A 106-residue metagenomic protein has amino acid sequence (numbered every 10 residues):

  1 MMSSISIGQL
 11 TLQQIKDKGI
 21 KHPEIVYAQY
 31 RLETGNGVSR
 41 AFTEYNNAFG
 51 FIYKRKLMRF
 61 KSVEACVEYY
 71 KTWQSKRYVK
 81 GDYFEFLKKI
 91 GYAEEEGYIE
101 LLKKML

Functional and structural regions predicted by a protein language model:
M1-L106: Catalytic cores of secreted/periplasmic lytic hydrolases that degrade extracellular macromolecules
